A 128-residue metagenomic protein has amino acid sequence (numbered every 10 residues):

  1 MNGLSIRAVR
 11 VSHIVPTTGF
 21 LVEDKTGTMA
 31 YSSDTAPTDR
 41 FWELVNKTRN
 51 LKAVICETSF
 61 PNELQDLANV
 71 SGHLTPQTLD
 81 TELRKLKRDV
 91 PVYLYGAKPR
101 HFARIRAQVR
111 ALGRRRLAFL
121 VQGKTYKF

Functional and structural regions predicted by a protein language model:
M1-L44, T125-F128: Core dinuclear metal-dependent hydrolase active-site scaffold
T38-G123: Cap/insert and terminal regions of metallo-dependent hydrolase folds
